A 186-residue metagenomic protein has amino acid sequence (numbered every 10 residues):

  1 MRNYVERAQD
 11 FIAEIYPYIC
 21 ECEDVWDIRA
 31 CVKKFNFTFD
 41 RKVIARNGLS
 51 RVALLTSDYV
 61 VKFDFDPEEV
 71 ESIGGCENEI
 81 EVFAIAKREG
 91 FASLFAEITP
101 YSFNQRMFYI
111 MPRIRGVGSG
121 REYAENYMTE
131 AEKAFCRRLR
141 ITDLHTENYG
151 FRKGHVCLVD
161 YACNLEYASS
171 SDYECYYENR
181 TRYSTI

Functional and structural regions predicted by a protein language model:
M1-K42: Juxta-kinase regulatory segment immediately upstream of eukaryotic protein kinase catalytic domains
F37-T38, F63, I73-G74, I85 (+3 more regions): Intrinsically disordered, compositionally biased low-complexity regions
F39-I85: ATP-binding glycine-rich loop module of kinase domains
L55-T56, S102-F103, F151: Generic beta-strand structural signal
D64-P67, F83-E130: Conserved structural core of kinase catalytic domains
A131-R140: Protein kinase catalytic-loop region centered on the HRD/HxD motif
R140-I186: Catalytic activation segment of kinase domains across protein kinase-like and atypical kinase folds
